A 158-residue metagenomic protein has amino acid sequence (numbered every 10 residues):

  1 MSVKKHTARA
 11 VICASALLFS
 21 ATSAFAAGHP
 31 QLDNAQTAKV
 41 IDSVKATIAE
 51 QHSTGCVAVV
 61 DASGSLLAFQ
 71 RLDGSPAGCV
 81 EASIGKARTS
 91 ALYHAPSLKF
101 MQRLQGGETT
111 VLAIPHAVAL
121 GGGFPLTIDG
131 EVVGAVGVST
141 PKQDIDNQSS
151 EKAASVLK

Functional and structural regions predicted by a protein language model:
S2-I12: Bacterial N-terminal signal peptides that target proteins for export
A10-S23: Bacterial N-terminal signal peptides
F25-K158: Flexible, solvent-exposed loop/hinge segments and secondary-structure transition points
